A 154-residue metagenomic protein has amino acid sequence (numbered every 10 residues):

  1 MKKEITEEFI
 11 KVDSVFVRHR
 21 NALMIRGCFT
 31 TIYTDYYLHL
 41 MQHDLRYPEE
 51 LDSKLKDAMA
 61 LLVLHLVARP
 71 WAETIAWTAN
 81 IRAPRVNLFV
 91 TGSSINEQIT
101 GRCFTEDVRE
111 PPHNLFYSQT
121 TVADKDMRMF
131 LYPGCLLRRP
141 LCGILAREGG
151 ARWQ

Functional and structural regions predicted by a protein language model:
M1-W153: General detector of N-terminal leader/presequence modules that precede the first folded domain
